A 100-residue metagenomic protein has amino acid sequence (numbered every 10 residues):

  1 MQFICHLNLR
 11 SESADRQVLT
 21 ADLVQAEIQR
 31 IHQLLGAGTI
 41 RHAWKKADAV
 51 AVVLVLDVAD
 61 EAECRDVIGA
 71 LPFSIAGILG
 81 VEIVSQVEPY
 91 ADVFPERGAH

Functional and structural regions predicted by a protein language model:
M1-H100: Conserved, structured core segments of small domains
